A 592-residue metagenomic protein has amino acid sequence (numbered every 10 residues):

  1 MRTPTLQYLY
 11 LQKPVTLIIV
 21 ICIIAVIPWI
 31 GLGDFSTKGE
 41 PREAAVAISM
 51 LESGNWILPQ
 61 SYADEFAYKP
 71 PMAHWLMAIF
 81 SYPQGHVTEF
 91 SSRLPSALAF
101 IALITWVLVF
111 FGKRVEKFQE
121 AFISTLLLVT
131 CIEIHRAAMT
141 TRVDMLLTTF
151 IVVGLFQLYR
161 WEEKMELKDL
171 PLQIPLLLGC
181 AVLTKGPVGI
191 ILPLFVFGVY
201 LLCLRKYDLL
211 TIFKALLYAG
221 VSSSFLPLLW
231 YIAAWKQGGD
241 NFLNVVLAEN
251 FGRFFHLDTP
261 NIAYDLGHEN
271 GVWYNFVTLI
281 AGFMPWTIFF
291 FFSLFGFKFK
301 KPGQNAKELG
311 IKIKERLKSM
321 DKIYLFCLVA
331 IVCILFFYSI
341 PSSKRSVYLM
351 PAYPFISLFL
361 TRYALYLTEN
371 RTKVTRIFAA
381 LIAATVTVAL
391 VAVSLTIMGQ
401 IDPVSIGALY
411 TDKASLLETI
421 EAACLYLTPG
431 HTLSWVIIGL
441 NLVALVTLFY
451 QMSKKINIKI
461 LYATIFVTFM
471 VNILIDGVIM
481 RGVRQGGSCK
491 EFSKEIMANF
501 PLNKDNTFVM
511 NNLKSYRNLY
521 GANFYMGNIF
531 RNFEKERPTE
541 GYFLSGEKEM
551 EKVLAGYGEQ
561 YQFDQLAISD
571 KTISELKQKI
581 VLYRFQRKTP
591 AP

Functional and structural regions predicted by a protein language model:
M1-R376, L395, G482, L566 (+1 more regions): Membrane-integral, polyisoprenol-dependent glycosyltransferases of the GT-C/oligosaccharyltransferase superfamily
R2, L172, F297-P592: Membrane-embedded architecture of ER/inner-membrane glycosylation machinery
